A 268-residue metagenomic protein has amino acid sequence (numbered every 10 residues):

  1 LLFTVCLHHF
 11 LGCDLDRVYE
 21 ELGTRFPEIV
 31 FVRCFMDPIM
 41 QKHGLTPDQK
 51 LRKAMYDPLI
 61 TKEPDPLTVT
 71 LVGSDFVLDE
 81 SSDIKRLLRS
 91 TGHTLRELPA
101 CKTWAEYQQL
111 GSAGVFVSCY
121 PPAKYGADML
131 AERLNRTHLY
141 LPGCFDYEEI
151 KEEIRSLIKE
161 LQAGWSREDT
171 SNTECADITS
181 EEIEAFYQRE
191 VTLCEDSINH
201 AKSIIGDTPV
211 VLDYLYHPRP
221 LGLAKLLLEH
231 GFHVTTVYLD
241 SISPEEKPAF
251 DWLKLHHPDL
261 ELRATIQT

Functional and structural regions predicted by a protein language model:
L1-T268: An N-terminal assembly and electron-transfer interface module characteristic of large anaerobic redox and radical
